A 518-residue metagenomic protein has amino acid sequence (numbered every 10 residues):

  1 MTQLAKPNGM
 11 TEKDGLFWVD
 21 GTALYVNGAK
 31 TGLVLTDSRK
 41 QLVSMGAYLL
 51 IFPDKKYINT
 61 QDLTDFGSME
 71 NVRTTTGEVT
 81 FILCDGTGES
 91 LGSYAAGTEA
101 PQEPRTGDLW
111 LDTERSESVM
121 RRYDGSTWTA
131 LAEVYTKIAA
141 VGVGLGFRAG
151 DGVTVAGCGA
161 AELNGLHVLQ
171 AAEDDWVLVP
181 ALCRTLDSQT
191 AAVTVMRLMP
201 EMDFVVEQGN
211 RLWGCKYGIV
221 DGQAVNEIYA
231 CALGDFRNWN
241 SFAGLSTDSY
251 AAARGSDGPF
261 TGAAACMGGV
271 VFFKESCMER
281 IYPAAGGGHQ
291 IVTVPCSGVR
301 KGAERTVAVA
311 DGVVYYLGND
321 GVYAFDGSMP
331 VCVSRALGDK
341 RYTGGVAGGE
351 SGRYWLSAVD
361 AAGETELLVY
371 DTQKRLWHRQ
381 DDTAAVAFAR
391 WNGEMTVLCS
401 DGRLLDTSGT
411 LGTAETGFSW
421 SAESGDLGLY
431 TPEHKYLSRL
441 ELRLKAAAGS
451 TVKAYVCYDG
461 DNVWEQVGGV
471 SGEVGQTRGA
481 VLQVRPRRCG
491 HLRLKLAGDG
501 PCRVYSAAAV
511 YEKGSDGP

Functional and structural regions predicted by a protein language model:
M1-G15, G298-G302, V309-V313, D320 (+1 more regions): Beta-sheet repeat architectures centered on beta-propellers
M1-Y48, G262: N-terminal assembly/attachment segments of tailed bacteriophage virion structural proteins
G15-W18, A47-I51, A100-R122, G150-V155 (+7 more regions): Short hydrophobic/aromatic-rich beta-strand motifs
A23-G28, K55-N71, D108-E133, V168 (+5 more regions): Short, surface-exposed terminal/edge motifs of secreted or surface/virion proteins that either
K30-S38, E78-L111, T129-Y135, L337 (+1 more regions): Extracellular/surface-exposed low-complexity repeats and stalk/linker segments enriched in Gly/Pro and small polar
T31-D85: Beta-strand-rich solenoidal segments
G67-T75, S116, R122-A149, T154-E201: Small/polar beta-strand repeat architecture
L198-G349, H378-D381: Beta-propeller and closely related beta-pinwheel folds
